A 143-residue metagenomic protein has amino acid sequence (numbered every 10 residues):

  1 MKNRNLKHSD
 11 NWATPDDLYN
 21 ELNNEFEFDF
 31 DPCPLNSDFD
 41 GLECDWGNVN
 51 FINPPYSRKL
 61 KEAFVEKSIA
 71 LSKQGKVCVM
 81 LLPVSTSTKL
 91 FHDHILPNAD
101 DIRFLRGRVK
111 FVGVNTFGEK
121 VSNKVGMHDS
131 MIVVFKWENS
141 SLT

Functional and structural regions predicted by a protein language model:
M1-T143: Class I S-adenosyl-L-methionine-dependent methyltransferase catalytic core
